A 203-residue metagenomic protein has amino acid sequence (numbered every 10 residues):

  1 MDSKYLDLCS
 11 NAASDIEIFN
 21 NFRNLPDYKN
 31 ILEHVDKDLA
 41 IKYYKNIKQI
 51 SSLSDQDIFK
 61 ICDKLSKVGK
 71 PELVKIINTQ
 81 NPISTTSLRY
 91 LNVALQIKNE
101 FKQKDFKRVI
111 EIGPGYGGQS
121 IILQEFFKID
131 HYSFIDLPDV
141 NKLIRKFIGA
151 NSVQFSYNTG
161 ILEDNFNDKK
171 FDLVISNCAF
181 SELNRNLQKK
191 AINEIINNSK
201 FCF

Functional and structural regions predicted by a protein language model:
M1-T85: N-terminal accessory regions of S-adenosyl-L-methionine
S87-F106: Conserved alpha-helix/loop element of class I SAM-dependent methyltransferases that forms part of the SAM/SAH-binding
D105-G115: Conserved class I S-adenosyl-L-methionine
Y116-K128: Conserved SAM-binding loop of SAM-dependent methyltransferases across substrates and taxa, primarily the Class I
K146-D168: S-adenosyl-L-methionine
L173-N186: A short SAM/SAH-binding and catalytic strip from SAM-dependent methyltransferases
L183-I195: A short, conserved alpha-helix within the catalytic core of class I
S199-F203: Conserved beta-strand signature within the Rossmann-like core of class I S-adenosyl-L-methionine
